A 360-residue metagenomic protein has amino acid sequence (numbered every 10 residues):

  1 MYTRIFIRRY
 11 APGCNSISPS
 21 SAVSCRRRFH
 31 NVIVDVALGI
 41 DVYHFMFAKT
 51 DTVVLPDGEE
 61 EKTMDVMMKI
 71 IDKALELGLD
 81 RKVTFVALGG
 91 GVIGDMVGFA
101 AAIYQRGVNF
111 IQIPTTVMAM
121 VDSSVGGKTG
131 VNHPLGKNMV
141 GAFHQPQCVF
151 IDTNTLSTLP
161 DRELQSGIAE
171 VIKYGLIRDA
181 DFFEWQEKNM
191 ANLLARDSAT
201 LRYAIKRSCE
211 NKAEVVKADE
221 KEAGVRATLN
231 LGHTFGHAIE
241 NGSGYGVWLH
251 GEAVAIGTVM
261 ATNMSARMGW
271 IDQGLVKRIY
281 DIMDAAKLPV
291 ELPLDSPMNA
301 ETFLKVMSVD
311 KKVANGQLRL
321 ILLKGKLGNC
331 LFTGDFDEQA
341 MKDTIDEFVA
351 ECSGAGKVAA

Functional and structural regions predicted by a protein language model:
M1-T84: ATP/NTP phosphate-donor binding region
D57-G58, L88-G90, L231-G232: Glycine-rich beta-strand-to-loop/alpha-helix junction loops that act as flexible
T63, P114, D152, T258 (+1 more regions): Residue-level signal for inorganic ion chemistry
V92-F99, M120, H237-A238: Short glycine/serine/threonine-rich phosphate/pyrophosphate-binding segments that cradle anionic phosphate groups
M96-G107, G242-S243, N263: Alpha-helix C-terminal capping segments
F99-N192: A glycine/threonine-rich phosphate-anchoring loop and its flanking beta-alpha core in nucleotide/phosphate-binding
A169-V171, W270-A360: C-terminal charged capping/lid subdomain of soluble metabolic enzymes
E184, K188-E301: Active-site segments that bind and position negatively charged phosphate/pyrophosphate groups
